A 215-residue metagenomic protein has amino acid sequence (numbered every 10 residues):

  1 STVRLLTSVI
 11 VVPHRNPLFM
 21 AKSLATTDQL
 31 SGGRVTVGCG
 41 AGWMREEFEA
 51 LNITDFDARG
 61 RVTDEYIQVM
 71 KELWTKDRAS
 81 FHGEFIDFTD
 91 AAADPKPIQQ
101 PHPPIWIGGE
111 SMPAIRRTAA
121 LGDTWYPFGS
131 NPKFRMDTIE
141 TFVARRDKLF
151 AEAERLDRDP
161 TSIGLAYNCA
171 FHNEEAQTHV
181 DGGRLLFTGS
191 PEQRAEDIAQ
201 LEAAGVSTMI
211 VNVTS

Functional and structural regions predicted by a protein language model:
S1-S215: Active-site-adjacent structural elements that line small-molecule/cofactor binding pockets in enzymes
